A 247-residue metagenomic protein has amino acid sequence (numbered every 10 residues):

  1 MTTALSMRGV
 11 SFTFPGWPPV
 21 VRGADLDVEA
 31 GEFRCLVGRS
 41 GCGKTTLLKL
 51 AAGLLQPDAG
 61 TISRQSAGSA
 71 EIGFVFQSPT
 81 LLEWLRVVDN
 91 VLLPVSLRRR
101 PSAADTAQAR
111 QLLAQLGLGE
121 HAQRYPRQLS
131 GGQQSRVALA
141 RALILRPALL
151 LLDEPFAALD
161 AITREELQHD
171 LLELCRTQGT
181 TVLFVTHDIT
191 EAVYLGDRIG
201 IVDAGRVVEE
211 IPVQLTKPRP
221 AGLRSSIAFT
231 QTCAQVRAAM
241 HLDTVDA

Functional and structural regions predicted by a protein language model:
M1-M7, S11-G23: A short, flexible loop at the N-terminus of ABC-type nucleotide-binding domains that lies
V37-R39: The feature captures the beta-strand-to-loop junction immediately N-terminal to the Walker
A52: Helix-to-loop junction immediately C-terminal to a conserved catalytic motif
G60-E71: Conserved ABC transporter NBD signature motif
V88-S96, T106, P212: Short helical segment in ABC ATPase nucleotide-binding domains corresponding to the A-loop/adjacent helical element
R124-R127, L145: Conserved signature/switch motifs of ABC ATPase nucleotide-binding domains
L139: Hydrophobic anchor residue at the start of the ABC signature
